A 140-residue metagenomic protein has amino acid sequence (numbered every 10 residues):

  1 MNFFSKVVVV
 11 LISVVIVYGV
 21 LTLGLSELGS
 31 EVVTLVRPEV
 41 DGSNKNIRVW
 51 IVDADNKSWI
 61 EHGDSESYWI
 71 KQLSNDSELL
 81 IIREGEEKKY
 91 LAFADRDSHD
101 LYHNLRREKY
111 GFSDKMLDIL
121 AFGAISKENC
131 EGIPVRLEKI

Functional and structural regions predicted by a protein language model:
M1-N2: N-terminal Lys/Arg-rich, disordered targeting/topogenic segments
S5-L23: Hydrophobic membrane-insertion alpha-helices, especially the h-region of bacterial N-terminal signal peptides
V17-R37: Aromatic-capped interface at the extracytoplasmic side of an N-terminal signal-anchor transmembrane helix
L23-G24, I60, I70: Covalent nucleotidyltransferase core used to form phosphodiester bonds in nucleic acids
L25, W50, I125-K127: Short secondary-structure boundary/capping segments
S30-S65, L79-I82, K89-D95: Short beta-strand segments
N44, E66-I140: Short, structured beta-strand-loop surface elements
